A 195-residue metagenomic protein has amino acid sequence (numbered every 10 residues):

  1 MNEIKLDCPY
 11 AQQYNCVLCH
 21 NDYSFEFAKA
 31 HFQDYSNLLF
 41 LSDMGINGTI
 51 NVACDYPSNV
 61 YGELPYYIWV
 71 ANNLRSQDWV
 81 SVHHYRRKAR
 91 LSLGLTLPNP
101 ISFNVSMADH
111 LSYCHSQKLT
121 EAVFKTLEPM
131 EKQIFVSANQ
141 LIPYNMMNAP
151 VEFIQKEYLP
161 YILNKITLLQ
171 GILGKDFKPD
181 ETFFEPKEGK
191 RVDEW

Functional and structural regions predicted by a protein language model:
M1-W195: ER/Golgi luminal nucleotide-sugar-dependent glycosyltransferases, focusing on the catalytic module
